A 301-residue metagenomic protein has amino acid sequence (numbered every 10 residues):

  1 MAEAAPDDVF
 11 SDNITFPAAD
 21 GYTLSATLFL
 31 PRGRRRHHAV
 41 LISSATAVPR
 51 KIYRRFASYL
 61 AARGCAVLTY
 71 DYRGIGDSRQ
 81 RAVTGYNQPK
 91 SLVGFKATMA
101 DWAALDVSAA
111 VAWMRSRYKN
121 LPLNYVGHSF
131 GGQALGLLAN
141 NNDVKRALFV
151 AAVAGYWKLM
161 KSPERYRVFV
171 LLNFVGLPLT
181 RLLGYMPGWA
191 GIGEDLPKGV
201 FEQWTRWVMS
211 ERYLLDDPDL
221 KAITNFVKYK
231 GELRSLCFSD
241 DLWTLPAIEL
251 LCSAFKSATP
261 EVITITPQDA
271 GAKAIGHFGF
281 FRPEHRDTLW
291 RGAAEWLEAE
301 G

Functional and structural regions predicted by a protein language model:
M1-R32: N-terminal cap/lid segment of alpha/beta-hydrolase-fold proteins
H37, I42-V48: Active-site glycine-rich loops that stabilize anionic/oxyanionic intermediates across multiple enzyme folds
S43-A45, D71, C237: The conserved beta1-alpha1 loop
R50-K90: Conserved alpha/beta-hydrolase
V93-R117: Alpha/beta-hydrolase active-site loop
V126-R212: Alpha/beta-hydrolase-fold enzymes
Y229, S235-C237: Short beta-strand/loop motif that positions the catalytic acidic residue of the alpha/beta-hydrolase fold
I265-G301: Catalytic active-site module of serine/aspartate enzymes centered on a nucleophile-bearing elbow/loop
